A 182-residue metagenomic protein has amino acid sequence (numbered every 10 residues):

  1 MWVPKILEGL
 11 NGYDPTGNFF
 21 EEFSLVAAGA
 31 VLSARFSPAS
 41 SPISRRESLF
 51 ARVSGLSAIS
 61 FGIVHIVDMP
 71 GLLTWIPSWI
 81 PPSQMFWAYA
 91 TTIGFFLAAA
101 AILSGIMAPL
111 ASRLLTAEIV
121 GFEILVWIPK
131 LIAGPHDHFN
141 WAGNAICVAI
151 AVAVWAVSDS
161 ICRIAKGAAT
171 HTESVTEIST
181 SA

Functional and structural regions predicted by a protein language model:
M1-V67, M85-L97, A101-A182: Extended, low-polarity transmembrane helix blocks
V67-F86: Membrane-interface interhelical connector segments
